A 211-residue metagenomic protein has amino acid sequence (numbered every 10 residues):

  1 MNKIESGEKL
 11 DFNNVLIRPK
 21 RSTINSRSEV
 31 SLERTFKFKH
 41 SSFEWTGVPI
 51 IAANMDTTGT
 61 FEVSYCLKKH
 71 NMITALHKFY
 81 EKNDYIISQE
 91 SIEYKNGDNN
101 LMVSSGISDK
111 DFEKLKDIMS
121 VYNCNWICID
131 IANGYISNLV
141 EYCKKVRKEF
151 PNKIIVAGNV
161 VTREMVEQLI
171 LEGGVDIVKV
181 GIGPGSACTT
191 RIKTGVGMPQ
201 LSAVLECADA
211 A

Functional and structural regions predicted by a protein language model:
M1-A211: Active-site entrance/lid segments in N-terminal catalytic domains of soluble metabolic enzymes
